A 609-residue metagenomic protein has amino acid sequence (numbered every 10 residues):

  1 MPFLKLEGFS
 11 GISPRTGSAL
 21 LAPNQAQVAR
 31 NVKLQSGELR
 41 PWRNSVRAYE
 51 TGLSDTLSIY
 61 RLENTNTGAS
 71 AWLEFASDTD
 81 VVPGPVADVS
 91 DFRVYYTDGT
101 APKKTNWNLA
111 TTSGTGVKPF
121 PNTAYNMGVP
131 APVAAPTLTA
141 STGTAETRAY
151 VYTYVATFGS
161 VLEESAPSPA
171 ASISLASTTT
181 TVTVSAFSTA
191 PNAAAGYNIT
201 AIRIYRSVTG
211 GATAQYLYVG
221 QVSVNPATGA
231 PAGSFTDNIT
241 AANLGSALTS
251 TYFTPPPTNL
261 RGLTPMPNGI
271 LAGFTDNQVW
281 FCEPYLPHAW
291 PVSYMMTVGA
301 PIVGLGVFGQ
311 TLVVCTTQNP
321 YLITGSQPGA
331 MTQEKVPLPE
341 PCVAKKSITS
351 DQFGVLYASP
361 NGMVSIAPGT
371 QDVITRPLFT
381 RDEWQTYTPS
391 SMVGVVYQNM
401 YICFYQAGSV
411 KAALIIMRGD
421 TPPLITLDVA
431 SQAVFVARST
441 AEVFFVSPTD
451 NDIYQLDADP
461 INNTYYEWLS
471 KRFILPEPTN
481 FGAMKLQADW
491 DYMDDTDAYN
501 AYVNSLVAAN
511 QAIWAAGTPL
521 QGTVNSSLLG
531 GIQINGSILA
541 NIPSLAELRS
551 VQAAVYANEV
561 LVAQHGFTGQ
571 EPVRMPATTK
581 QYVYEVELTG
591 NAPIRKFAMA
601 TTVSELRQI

Functional and structural regions predicted by a protein language model:
M1-D98, P102, T147, T157 (+5 more regions): Beta-sheet repeat architectures centered on beta-propellers
A87-P121, R206-Y218: Hydrophobic or amphipathic alpha-helical targeting/insertion segments
D91, T147-A149, I199-A201, A232-S234 (+5 more regions): Extracellular structured ligand-interaction cores
Y96-D98, W107, R206-V208, G220-V222 (+6 more regions): Glycine-rich, histidine-containing beta strand-loop boundary motifs that form or position
T105, R203-S207, F274-P287, L322-I323 (+2 more regions): Short beta-strand segments and strand-loop junctions that repeat across beta-rich extracellular domains
G114-P130, T236-T251, V443-P460: Short, structured interface segments
K118-A149, V155-P191, S250-V395, D420-T421 (+1 more regions): Beta-propeller and closely related beta-pinwheel folds
V133-L260, L475-E477, A577-Q581, N591-I609: Low-complexity, Ser/Thr/Pro-rich intrinsically disordered linker/stalk segments at domain junctions
